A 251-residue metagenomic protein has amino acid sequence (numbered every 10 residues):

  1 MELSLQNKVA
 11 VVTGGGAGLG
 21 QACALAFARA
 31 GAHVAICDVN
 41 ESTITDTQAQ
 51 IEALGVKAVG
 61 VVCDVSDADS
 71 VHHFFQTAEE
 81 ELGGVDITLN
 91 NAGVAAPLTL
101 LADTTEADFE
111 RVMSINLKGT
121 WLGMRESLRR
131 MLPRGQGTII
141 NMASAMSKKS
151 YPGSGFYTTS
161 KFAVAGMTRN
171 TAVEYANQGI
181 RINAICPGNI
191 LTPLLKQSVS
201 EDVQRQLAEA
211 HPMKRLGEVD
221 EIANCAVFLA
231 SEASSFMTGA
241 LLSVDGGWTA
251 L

Functional and structural regions predicted by a protein language model:
A95-L98, K149, A210, V227 (+1 more regions): Short C-terminal tail/terminal secondary-structure segment of NAD(P)H-dependent dehydrogenase/reductase domains
T99-L101, T105-E110, L195, L207: Substrate-binding pocket helix/loop in short-chain dehydrogenase/reductase
M124, S160, T168: Active-site helix of classical SDR
R129, V173-E174, S235: Alpha-helical segment proximal to the catalytic Tyr-Lys
S144: Residue(s) in the substrate-gating loop at a strand-loop-helix junction that position the organic substrate next
A176, R181, M237-G239: Short, small/polar-rich loop/turn modules that mediate ligand/substrate recognition or access, typified
H211-I222, A233: A conserved structural motif in NAD(P)-dependent oxidoreductases
